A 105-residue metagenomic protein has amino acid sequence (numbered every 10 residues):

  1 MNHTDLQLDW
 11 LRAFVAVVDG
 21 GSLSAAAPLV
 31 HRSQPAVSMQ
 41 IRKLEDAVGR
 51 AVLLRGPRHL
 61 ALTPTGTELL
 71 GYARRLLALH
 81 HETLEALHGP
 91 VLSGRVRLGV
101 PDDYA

Functional and structural regions predicted by a protein language model:
Q7-W10, Q34, G66: The N-cap/first-turn positions of alpha helices within or immediately adjacent to helix-turn-helix DNA-binding domains
W10-V17, L69: Short alpha-helical "packing" element that flanks the helix-turn-helix/winged-helix DNA-binding module
V15-H31: Short helix-boundary/capping micro-motifs
P28-L29, D46, T67: Alpha-helical residues within the helix-turn-helix
E45-L62: A short LG(V/I)-centered, amphipathic sequence patch enriched for acidic residue(s) preceding the LG motif
A47-V48, L69-P90: Alpha-helical linker/hinge and terminal dimerization helices associated with HTH transcriptional regulators
R58, L87-A105: Interdomain hinge and pocket-entrance segments immediately C-terminal to HTH DNA-binding domains
